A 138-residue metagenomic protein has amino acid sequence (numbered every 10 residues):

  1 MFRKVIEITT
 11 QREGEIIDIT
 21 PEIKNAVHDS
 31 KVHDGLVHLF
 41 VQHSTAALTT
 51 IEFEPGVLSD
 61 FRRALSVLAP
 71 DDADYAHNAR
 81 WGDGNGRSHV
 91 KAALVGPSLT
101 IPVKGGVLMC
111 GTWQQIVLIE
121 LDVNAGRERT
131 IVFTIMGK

Functional and structural regions predicted by a protein language model:
M1-K138: Active-site histidine-anchored catalytic micro-motif
